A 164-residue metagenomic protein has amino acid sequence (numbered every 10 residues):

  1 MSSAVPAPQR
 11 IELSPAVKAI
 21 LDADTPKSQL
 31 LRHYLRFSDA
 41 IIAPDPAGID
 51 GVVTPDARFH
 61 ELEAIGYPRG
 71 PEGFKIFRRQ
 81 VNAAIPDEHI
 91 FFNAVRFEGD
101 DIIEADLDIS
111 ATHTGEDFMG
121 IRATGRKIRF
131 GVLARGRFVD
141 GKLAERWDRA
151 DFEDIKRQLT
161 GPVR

Functional and structural regions predicted by a protein language model:
S2-R164: C-terminal and inter-domain tail/linker signature
